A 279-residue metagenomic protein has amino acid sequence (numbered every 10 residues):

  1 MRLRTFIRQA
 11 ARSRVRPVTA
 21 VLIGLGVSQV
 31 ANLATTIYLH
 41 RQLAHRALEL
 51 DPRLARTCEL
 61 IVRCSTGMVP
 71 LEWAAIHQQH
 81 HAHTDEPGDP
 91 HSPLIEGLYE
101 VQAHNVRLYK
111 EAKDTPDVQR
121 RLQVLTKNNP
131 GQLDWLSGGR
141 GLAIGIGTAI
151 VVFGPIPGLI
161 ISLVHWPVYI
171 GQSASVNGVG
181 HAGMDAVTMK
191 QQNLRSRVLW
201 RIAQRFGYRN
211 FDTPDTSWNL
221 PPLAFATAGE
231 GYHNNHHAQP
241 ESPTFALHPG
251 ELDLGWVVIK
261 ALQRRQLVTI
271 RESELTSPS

Functional and structural regions predicted by a protein language model:
M1-G180, T188-Q204, Y232, Q239-S279: Non-catalytic, topology-defining segments of multipass membrane proteins
D185: Conserved mixed alpha/beta core segments that line enzyme active sites in large multi-domain catalysts
Q192, N210-N219: Membrane-helix boundary/juxtamembrane motif in polytopic membrane proteins
G207: A domain-level signal for the structural core that forms small-molecule/cofactor-binding pockets and catalytic centers
